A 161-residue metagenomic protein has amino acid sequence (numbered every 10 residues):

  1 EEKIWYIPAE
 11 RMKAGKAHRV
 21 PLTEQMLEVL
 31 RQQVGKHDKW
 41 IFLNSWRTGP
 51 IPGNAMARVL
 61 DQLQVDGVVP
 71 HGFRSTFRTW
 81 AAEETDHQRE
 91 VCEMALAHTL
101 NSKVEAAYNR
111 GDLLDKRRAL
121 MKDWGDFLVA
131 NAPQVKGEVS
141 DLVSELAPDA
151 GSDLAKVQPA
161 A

Functional and structural regions predicted by a protein language model:
E2, R11, K16, P21-V68 (+6 more regions): Active-site/catalytic core of tyrosine-dependent DNA strand-transfer enzymes
I4-G15, L27, T48, D86 (+1 more regions): Catalytic-site neighborhood detector that most strongly recognizes the C-terminal catalytic loop/helix of tyrosine
I41-S45, A106-R110, D141: Short linear capping/connector segments at secondary-structure termini
R89: Helix-turn-helix DNA-binding elements, focusing on the entry/boundary residues of the two helices that contact DNA
L114-D115, M121-D126, Q134-A161: Acidic, low-complexity interaction regions
